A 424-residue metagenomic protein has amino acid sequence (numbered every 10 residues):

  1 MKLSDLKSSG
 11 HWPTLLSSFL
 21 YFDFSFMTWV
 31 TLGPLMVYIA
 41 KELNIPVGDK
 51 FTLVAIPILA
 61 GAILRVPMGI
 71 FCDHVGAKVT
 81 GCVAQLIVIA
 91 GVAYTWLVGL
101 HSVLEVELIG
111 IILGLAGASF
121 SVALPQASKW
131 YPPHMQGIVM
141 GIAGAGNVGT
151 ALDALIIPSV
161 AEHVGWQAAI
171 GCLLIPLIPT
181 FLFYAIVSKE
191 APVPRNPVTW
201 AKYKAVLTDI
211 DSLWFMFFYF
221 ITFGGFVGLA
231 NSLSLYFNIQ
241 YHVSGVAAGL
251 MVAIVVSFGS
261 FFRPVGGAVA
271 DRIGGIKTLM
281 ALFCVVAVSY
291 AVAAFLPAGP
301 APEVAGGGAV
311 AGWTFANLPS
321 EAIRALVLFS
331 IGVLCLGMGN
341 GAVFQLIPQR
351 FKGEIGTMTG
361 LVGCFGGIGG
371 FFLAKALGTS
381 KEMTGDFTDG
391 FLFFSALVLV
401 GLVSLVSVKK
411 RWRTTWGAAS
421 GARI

Functional and structural regions predicted by a protein language model:
L32-M36, D211-P264, F344: Extracytoplasmic gate region of multi-pass secondary transporters
I63-V103: Conserved MFS/SLC helix-loop-helix module at the cytosolic interface between two early adjacent transmembrane helices
L86-L100, V285-L318: C-terminal ends and interior cores of transmembrane alpha-helices in multi-pass membrane transporters/permeases
L104-A118, F220, A305-M338: Hydrophobic core of transmembrane alpha-helices in multi-pass small-molecule transporters, especially MFS/SLC-type
I109-G146: Cytoplasmic helix-loop-helix junction between adjacent transmembrane helices in 12-TM secondary transporters
M135-L155, G363-L373: Glycine-rich segments within core transmembrane alpha-helices of 12-TM secondary carriers
I142-I186: Helix-loop-helix hairpin linking two adjacent transmembrane segments in secondary transporters
A168-A185, D389-S407: Symmetry-related core transmembrane helices of the 12-TM Major Facilitator Superfamily/SLC fold
